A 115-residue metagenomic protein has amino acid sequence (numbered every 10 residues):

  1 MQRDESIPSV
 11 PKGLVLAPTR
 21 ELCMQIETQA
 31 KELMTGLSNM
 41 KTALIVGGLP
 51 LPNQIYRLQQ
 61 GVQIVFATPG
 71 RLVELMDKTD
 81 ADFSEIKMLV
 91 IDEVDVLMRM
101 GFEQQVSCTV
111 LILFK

Functional and structural regions predicted by a protein language model:
M1-K115: SF2 DExD/H RNA helicase N-terminal ATP-binding lobe
